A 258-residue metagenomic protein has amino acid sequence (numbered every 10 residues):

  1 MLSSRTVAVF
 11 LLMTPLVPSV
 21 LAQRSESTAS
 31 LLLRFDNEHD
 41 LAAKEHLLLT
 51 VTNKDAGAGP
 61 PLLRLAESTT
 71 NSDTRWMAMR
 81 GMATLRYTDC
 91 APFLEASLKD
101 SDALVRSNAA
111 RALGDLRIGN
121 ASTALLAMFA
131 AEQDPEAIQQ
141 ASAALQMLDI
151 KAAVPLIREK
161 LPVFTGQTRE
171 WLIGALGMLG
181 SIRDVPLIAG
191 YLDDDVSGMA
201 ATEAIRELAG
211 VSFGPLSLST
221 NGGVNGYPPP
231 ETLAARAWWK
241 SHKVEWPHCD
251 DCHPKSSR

Functional and structural regions predicted by a protein language model:
M1-A8: Bacterial N-terminal signal peptides that target proteins for export
A8-P18: Bacterial N-terminal signal peptides
S27-A29, L33: Immediate post-signal-peptide N-terminus of mature secreted/exported proteins
L33-N37, L41-K54, R64-L65, D73-T88 (+8 more regions): Structural detector for internal amphipathic alpha-helices that build alpha-solenoid repeat scaffolds
G214-R258: Terminal, low-structured helical/coil segments at or just beyond the last alpha-helical repeat
